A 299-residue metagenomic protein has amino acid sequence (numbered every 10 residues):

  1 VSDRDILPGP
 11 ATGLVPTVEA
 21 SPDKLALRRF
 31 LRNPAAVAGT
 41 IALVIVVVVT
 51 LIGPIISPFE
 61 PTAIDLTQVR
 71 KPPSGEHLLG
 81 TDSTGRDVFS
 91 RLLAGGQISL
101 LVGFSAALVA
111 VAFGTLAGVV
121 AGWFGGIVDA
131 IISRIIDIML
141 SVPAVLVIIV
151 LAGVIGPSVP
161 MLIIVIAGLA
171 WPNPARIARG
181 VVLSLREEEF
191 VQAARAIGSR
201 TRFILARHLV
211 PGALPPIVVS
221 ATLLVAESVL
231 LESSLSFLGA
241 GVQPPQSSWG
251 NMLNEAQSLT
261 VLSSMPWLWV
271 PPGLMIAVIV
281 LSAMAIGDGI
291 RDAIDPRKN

Functional and structural regions predicted by a protein language model:
V1-A42, A285-N299: Transmembrane alpha-helical segments of polytopic membrane transport and secretion proteins
D3-G9, I41, V49-T84, S234-S247: Hydrophobic alpha-helical transmembrane segments of membrane transport/permease proteins and related membrane-embedded
K24, S83-N299: Alpha-helical transmembrane segments of integral membrane proteins, especially multi-pass inner/plasma-membrane
R29, I56, L78-T81, V261 (+1 more regions): Residue-level signal for helical boundary/lining positions with a hydrophobic bias
F30, V48, I138: Residue-level signature of catalytic and energy-coupling elements of molecular machines, predominantly ATP/GTP-dependent
P34-V44, I131, P160, I164: Alpha-helical transmembrane segments of integral membrane proteins
T40-V47, V147-V150: Hydrophobic alpha-helical transmembrane segments of multi-pass integral membrane proteins
